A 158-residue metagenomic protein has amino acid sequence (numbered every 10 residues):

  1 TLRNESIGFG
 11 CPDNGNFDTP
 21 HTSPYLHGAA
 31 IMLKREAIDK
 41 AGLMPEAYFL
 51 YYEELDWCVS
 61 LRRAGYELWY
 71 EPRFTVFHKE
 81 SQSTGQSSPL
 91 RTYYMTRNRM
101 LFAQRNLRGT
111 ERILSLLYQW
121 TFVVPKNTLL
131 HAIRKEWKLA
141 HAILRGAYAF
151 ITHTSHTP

Functional and structural regions predicted by a protein language model:
T1-G42, A47: Acidic/His-rich active-site region of diverse nucleotide-sugar glycosyltransferases
P24, I31, W69, T92-Y93: Residues that recognize and position ribonucleotide moieties
I31, R35-L50, L55-F77, Q82: Catalytic donor-sugar/metal-binding loop of nucleotide-sugar-dependent glycosyltransferases
E36-D39, D56, Y94-R97, L101 (+1 more regions): A broad detector of short, well-ordered amphipathic alpha-helices that serve as recognition/interaction surfaces
W69-P72, F77-K79, Q86-S87, M95 (+1 more regions): Extended hydrophobic/aromatic segments used for targeting, binding, or gating
L90-N98, T110-P158: Non-catalytic, C-terminal membrane-associated alpha-helical segments of glycosyltransferases
